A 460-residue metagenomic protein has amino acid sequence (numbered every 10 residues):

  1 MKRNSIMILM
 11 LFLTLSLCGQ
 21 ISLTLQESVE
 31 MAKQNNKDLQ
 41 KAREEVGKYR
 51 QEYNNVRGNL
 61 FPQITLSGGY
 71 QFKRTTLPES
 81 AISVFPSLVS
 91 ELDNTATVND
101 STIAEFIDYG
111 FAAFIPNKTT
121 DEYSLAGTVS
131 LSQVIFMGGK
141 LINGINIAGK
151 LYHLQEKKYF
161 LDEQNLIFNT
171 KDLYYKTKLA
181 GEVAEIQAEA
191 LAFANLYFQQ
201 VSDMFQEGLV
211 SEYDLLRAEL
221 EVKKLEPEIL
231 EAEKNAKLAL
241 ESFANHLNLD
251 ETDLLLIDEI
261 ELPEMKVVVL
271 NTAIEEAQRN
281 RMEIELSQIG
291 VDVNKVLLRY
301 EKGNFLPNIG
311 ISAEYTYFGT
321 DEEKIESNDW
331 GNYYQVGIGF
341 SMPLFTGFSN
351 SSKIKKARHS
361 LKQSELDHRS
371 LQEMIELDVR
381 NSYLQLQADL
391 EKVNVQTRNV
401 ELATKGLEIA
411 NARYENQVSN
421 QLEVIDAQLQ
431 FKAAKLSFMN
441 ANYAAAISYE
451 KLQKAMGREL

Functional and structural regions predicted by a protein language model:
M1-S5: Positively charged n-region of N-terminal signal peptides that target proteins for export
T14-S16: N-terminal signal peptide c-region/cleavage motif recognized by signal peptidases
G19-P78, E251, L256-D292, P343-L344 (+2 more regions): Bacterial Sec-pathway N-terminal export signals of envelope proteins
Q40, Q63-P78, P116-E122, S132-L161 (+4 more regions): Small/polar (Gly/Ser/Thr/Ala-rich) solvent-exposed segments that form structured loops/beta-strands/short helices used
K41-V56, D162, L166-E185, D203 (+4 more regions): Amphipathic alpha-helical coiled-coil segments
Q51-Y53, Y159-E276, Q385, D389 (+2 more regions): Periplasmic alpha-helical coiled-coil/stalk elements that build and connect Gram-negative outer-membrane
T65-S67, R74-P78, I82-E91, S437-L460: Acidic, low-complexity, intrinsically disordered peripheral segments
S67-S130, D258-V267, R299, S312-M342: Small/polar, glycine/serine/threonine/aspartate-rich low-complexity segments that form flexible
